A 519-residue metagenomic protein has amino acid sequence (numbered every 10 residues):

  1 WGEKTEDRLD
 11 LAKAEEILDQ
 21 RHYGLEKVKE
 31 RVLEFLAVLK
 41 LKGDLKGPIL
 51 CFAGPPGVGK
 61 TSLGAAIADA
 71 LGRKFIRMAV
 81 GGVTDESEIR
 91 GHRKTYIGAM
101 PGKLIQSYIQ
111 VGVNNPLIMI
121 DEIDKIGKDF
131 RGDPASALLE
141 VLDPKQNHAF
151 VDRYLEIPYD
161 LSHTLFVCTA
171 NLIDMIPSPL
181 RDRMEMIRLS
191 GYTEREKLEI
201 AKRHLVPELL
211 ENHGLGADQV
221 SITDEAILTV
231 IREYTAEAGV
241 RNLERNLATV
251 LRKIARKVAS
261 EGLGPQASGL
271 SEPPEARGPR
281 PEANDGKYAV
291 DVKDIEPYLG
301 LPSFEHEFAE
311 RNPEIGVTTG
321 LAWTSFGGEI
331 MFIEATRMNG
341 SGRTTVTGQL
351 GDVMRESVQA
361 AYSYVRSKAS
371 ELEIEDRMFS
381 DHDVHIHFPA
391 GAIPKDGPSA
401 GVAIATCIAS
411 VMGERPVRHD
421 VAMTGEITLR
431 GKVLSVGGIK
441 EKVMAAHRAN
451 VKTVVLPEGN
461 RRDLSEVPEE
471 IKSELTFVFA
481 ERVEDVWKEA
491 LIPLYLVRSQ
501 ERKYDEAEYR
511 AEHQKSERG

Functional and structural regions predicted by a protein language model:
W1-V38: Extended, charged alpha-helical coiled-coil/arm scaffolds that mediate oligomerization and mechanical coupling in large
E3-E6, G112, L172-A248, K253-G262 (+2 more regions): Conserved C-terminal "switch" segment of AAA+ ATPases
L45-V80, I109, L139: Walker A/P-loop
A70-A99, S107, G127, E196: AAA+/P-loop NTPase substrate/partner-engagement loops
T95-M119, V151-P158, V443: Conserved alpha-helical scaffold flanking the Walker A/P-loop in AAA+ ATPase domains
V111-N115, D133, V151-A170, V220 (+1 more regions): AAA+/SF3 P-loop NTPase mechanochemical coupling elements
I120-Y159: Conserved catalytic/switch belt of AAA+ P-loop NTPases
N284-G286, H306-A309, E314-T319, G327-G519: Peripheral, non-AAA+ core regions of ATP-driven protein-machinery
